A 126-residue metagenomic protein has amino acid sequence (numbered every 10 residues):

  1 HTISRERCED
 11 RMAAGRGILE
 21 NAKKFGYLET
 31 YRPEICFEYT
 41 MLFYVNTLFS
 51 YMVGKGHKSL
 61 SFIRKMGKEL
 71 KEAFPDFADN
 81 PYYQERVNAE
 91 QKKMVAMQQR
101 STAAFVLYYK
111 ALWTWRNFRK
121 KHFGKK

Functional and structural regions predicted by a protein language model:
H1-A14, E20, L28, M52-S61: Nucleotide-sugar-dependent glycosyltransferase catalytic core
T2-E9, I35, Q98, T102: Short, solvent-exposed segments of well-ordered alpha helices
A13-E20, V45, W113-R116: Generic structural signal for well-ordered, non-membrane alpha-helices
A13-E34, E72-R86: C-terminal, non-catalytic tails of nucleotide-sugar-dependent glycosyltransferases
K23, L48-F49, Y109: Residue-level marker of positions within ordered structural domains that often coincide with functionally constrained
Y31-E38, L60-R64: Short, charged, amphipathic alpha-helical segments
E34-S50: Amphipathic alpha-helical repeat scaffolds of TPR domains
V53-K126: Membrane-interface aromatic/basic loop that binds lipid-linked glycans or pyrophosphate carriers, typified by
